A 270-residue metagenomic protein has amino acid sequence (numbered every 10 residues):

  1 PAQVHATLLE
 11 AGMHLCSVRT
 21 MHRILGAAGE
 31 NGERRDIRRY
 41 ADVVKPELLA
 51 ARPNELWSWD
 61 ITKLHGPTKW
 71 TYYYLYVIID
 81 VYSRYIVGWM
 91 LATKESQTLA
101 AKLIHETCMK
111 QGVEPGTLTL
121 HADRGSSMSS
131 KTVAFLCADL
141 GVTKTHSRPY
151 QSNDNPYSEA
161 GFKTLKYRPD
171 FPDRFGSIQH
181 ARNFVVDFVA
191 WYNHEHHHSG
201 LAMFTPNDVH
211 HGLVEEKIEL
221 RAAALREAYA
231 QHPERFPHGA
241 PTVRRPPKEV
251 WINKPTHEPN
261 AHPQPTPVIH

Functional and structural regions predicted by a protein language model:
P1, S17, N54, L75 (+8 more regions): Hydrophobic (often cysteine-bearing) scaffold residues that line and stabilize catalytic clefts of nucleotide/cofactor
P1-L56, Q151, V209-R221: Basic, flexible linker segments flanking DNA-binding modules in nucleic acid-interacting mobile-element proteins
E55-V87, T93-K94: An active-site-proximal beta-strand-loop segment
T71, M90-E114: Active-site beta-loop-alpha junctions of metal-dependent nucleic acid enzymes, especially the RNase H-like/DDE
Y85-I86, V113-L118: Short, surface-exposed connector motifs at secondary-structure boundaries
T119-R124, A138-Y157, P172-I178: RNase H-like polynucleotidyl transferase catalytic core
T132, D139, P156-A160, T164: Generic alpha-helical secondary structure signal
A138-V142, T164-H270: C-terminal domain-tail junction helix/linker
